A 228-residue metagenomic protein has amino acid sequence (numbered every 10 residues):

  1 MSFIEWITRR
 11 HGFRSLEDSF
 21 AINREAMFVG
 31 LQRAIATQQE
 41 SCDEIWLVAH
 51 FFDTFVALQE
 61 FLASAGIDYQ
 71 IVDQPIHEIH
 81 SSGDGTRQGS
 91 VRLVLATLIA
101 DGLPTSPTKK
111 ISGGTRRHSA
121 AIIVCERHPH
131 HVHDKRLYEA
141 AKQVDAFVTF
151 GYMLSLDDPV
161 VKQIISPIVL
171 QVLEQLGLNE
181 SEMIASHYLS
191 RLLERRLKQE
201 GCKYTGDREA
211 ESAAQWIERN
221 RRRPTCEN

Functional and structural regions predicted by a protein language model:
M1-L16: Interdomain linker/hinge connecting the two RecA-like lobes of the SF2 helicase core
W6-I7, Q32, A36-T37, V56-I71 (+3 more regions): Helicase motor core with emphasis on the C-terminal RecA-like subdomain
G12-F61: Conserved interdomain hinge at the start of the Helicase C-terminal
I22, A26, L47-D53, D73-P75 (+3 more regions): Structural motif
A57-A121, C125, A140: Conserved motor-coupling elements within RecA-like helicase/translocase cores
D68-S82, L95-L98, V148-D157, N179-R191: A generic structural motif
T115, A121, C125, P129-Y188: Conserved segment of the helicase C-terminal RecA-like domain
S155-V161, L170-N228: Non-catalytic, charged low-complexity extensions flanking SF2 helicase motor domains
